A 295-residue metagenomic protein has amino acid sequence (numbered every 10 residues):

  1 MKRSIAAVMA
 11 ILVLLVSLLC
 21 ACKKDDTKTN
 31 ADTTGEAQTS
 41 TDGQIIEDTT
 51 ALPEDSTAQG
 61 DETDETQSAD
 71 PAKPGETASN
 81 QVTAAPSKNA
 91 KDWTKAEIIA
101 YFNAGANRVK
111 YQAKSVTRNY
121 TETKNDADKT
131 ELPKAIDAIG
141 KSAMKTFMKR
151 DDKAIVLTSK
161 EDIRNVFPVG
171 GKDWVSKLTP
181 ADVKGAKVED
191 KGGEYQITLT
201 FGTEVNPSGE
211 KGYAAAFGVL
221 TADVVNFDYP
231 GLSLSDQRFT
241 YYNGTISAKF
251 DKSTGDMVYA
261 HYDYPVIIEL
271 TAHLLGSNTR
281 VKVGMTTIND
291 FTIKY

Functional and structural regions predicted by a protein language model:
M1-V8: Positively charged n-region of N-terminal signal peptides that target proteins for export
I11-L12: Repetitive helical segments and hydrophobic/amphipathic motifs
L18-A21: C-terminal motif of bacterial Sec signal peptides marking the signal peptidase cleavage site
D25, D48, P53, D61-E65 (+1 more regions): Subset-of-secretome marker
D25-D32: Bacterial Sec signal peptide processing site at the extreme N-terminus
D32-D61: Juxtamembrane proline-rich low-complexity "stalk" or linker regions positioned immediately after a signal peptide
